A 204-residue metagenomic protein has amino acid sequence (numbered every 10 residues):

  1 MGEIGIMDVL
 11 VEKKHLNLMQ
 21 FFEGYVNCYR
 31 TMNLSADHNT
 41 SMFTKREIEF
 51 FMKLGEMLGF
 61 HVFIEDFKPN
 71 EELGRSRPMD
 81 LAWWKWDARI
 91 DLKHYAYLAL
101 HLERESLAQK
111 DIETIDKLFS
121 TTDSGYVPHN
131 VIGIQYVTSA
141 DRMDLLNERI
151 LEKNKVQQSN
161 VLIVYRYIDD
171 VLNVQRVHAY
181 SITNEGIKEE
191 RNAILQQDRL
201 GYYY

Functional and structural regions predicted by a protein language model:
M1-I4, I132, E185, L200: Feature targets compositionally biased, intrinsically disordered low-complexity regions with long contiguous runs
G2-P78: Acidic-basic catalytic patches of nuclease active cores, encompassing PD-(D/E)XK and other metal-cofactor nuclease
V62-S76, L92-K110: Acidic/glycine-enriched edge-of-secondary-structure segments
P78-D80, V177: Short hydrophobic/aromatic beta-strand or adjacent loop that forms the aromatic wall/cage of a ligand/substrate-binding
A82-A99, G125-Y126: Active-site beta-strand-loop-beta-strand hairpin of nuclease catalytic cores that positions key catalytic residues
Y97-N154: Catalytic cores of nucleic-acid endonucleases
Y136-Y203: Domain-level recognition of nuclease-like catalytic cores that cleave nucleotide substrates
